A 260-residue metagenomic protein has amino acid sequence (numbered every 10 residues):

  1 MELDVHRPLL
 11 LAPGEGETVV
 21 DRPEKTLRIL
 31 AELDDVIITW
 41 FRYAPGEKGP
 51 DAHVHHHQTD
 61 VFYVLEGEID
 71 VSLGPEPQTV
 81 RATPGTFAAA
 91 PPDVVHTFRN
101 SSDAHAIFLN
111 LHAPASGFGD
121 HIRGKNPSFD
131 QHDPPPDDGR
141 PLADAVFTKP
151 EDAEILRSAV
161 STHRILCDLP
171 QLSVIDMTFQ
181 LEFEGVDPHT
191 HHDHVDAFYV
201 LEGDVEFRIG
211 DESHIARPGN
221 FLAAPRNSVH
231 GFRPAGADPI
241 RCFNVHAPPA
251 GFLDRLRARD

Functional and structural regions predicted by a protein language model:
M1-I37, P45, D51, R123-S173 (+3 more regions): A short, N-terminal "cap"/entry segment at the start of jelly-roll beta-barrel domains of the cupin/DSBH fold
D21, R28-A31, P50-H56, L73 (+6 more regions): Short histidine-centered beta-strand/loop micro-motifs that create catalytic or ligand/metal-coordination sites
D34-T39, P50, Q58-D60, G67 (+7 more regions): A generic structural signal for short beta-strands and their flanking turns/coil linkers
R42, T97-D152, G231-D260: Double-stranded beta-helix
R42-A44, V54-V71, L111, T178-Q180 (+1 more regions): Short, conserved beta-strand element in jelly-roll/cupin
G46, D93, E182-F183, N227: Beta-strand-connecting loops/turns
P50-A52, V71-S72, V80, A90 (+7 more regions): Short beta-strand His + acidic residue motifs that chelate non-heme Fe in jelly-roll/DSBH and cupin folds
E76-P92, D211-R226: Short acidic-glycine-tyrosine-enriched beta hairpin
